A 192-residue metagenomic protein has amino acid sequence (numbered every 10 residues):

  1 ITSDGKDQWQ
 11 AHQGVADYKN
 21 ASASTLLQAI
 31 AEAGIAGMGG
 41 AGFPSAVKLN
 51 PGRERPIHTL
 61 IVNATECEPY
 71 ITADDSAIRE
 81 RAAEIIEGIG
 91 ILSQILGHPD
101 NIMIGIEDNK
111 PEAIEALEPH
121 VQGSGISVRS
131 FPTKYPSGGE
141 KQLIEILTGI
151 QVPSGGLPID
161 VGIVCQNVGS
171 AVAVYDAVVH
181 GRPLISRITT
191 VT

Functional and structural regions predicted by a protein language model:
I1-M38, F43, G52-E54, N109-E112: Acidic low-complexity segments
T2, I61-N63, G105: Short beta-strand segments
S3-G5, A64, S130: Flexible glycine-/small-residue-rich
D7, Y18-T25, S76-G123, Y135: Internal alpha/beta scaffold segment
Q8-Q10, L60-D74: Gly-rich Lys/Arg/Thr-decorated short loops/hinges at beta-loop-alpha junctions or inter-strand turns that position
A11-G14, A41-G42, V47-P51, I71-D75 (+2 more regions): Short acidic, glycine/serine/threonine-rich loops at helix termini
R53-V62, R79-S93, V174-R182, I188: Structured alpha-helical segments in the cores of large, soluble enzyme domains
H98-P99, M103-T192: Hydrophobic alpha-helical positions that pack around
